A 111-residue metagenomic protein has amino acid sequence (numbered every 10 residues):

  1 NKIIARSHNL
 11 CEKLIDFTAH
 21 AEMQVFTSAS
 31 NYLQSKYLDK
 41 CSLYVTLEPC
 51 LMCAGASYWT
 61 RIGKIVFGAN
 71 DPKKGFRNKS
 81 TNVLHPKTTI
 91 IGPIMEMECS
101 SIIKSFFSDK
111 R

Functional and structural regions predicted by a protein language model:
K2-C11, K87-T89: Short beta->alpha transition motifs characteristic of CBS
A5, E22-Y32: Glycine/small-residue-rich phosphate/adenosyl-binding loop
C11-Q24: A short, polar/charged loop-to-alpha-helix boundary motif
T18, T46, T88: Ser/Thr-centric signal marking residues that sit in or immediately flank functional binding/regulatory motifs
H20, L38-K40, T60-I62: Short connector loops at helix/strand junctions that flank enzyme active sites, especially segments positioning acidic
S35-L47: Immediate flanking context of iron-sulfur cluster ligation sites
P49-R111: Zinc-dependent deaminase
